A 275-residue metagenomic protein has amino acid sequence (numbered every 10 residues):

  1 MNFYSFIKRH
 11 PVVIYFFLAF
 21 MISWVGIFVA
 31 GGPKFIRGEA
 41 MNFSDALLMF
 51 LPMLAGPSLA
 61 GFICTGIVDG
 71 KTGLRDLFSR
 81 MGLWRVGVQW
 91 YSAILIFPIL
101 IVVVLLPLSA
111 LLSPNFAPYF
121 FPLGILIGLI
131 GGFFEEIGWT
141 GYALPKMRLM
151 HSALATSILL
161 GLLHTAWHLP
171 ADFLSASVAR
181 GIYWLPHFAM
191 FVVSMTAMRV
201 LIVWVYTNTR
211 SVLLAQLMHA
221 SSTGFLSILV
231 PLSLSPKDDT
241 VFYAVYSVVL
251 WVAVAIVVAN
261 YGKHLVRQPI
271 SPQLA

Functional and structural regions predicted by a protein language model:
N2-K8, G26, A30-I94, P107-A117 (+3 more regions): Membrane-helix interface linkers and caps
V12, F16-W24, L54-S58, I94-V103 (+6 more regions): Alpha-helical transmembrane spans of integral membrane proteins, capturing the lipid-embedded, hydrophobic core of TM
F20-F28, P98-P107, L162-A171, A220-V230: Aromatic-anchored segments of alpha-helical transmembrane domains
F35, R210-L214, M218-A275: C-terminal membrane module of polytopic membrane proteins
V104, A143, M198-I202: Hydrophobic/aromatic residues in alpha-helical transmembrane segments
P114-L126, A179-V192: Juxtamembrane helix-entry segments on the extracytoplasmic side of multipass membrane proteins
E135-G161, V203, T207-S211: Membrane-interface helix/loop boundary segments of multi-pass membrane proteins
G138, Y142-P145, D172-W184: Membrane-interface interhelical connector segments
